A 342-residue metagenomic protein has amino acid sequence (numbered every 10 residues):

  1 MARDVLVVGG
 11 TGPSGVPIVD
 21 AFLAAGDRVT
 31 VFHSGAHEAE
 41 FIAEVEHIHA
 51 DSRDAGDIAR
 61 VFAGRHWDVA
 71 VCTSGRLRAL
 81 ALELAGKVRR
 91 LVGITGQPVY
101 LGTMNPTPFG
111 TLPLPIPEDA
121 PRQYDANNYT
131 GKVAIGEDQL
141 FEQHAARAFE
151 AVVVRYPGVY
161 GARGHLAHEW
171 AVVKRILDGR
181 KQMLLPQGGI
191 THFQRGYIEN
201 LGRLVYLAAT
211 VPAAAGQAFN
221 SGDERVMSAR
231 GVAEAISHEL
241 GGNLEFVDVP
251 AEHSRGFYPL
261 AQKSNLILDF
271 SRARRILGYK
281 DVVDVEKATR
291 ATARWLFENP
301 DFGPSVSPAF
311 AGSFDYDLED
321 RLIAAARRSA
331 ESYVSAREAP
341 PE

Functional and structural regions predicted by a protein language model:
V5-A25: N-terminal Rossmann NAD(P)H-binding glycine-rich loop of SDR-like oxidoreductase domains
T11, G35-G93, V99-G102: NAD(P)H-binding glycine-rich loop region in Rossmannoid oxidoreductase-like domains and their noncatalytic homologs
R28-S34: Conserved glycine-rich Rossmann-like NAD(P)H-binding loop of the short-chain dehydrogenase/reductase
A81-L140, V152: Conserved Rossmann-fold NAD(P)-dependent oxidoreductase catalytic core, especially the SDR/UDP-sugar
E137-R163: Conserved beta-loop-beta element that borders a ligand/cofactor-binding pocket
L166-V172, L185-A209, G216-Q217, G231: Substrate-positioning beta->alpha
V173-P186, L240-V247: A short C-terminal helix-loop "cap" of Rossmann-like NAD(P)-dependent dehydrogenase/epimerase domains
L207-N265, D269-R272, I276, R290 (+2 more regions): Mid/C-terminal beta-alpha module of Rossmann-like enzyme folds, strongest in SDR-family dehydrogenases/epimerases
